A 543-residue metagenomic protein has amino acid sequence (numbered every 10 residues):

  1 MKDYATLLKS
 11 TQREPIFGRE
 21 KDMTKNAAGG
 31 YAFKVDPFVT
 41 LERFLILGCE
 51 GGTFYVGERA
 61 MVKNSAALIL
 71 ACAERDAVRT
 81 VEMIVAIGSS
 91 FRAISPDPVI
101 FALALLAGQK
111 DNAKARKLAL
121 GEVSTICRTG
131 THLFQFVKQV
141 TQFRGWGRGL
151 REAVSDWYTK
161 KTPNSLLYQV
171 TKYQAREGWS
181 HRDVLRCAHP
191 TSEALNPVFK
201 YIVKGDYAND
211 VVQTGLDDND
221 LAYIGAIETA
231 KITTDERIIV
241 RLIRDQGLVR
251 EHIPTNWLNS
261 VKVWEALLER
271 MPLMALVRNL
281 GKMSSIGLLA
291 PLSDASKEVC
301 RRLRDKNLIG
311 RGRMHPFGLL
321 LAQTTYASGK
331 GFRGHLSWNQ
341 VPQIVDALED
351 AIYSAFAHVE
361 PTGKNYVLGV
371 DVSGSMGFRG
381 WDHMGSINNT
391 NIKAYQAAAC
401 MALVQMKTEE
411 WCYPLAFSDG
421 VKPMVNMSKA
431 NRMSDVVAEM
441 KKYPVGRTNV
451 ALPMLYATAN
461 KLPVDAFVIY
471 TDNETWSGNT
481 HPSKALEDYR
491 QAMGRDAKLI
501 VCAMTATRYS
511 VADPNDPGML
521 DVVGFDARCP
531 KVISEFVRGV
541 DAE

Functional and structural regions predicted by a protein language model:
M1-I392, K407-E543: Long lumenal/extracellular ectodomains of secretory and single-pass membrane proteins
